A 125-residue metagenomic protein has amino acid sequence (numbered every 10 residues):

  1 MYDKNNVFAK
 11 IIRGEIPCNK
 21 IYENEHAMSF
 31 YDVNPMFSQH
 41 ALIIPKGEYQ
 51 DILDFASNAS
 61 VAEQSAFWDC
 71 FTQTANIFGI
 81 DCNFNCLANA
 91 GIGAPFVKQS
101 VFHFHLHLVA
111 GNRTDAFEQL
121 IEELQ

Functional and structural regions predicted by a protein language model:
M1-Q125: HIT superfamily nucleotide-processing domains
